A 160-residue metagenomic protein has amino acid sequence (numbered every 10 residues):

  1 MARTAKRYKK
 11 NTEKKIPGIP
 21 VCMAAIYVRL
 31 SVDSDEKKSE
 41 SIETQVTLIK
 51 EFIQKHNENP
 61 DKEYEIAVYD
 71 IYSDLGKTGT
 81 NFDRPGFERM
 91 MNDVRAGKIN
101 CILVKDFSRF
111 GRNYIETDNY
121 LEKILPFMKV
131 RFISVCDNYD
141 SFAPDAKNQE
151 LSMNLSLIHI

Functional and structural regions predicted by a protein language model:
M1-I158: Short, structured surface patches at the beginning of a domain
